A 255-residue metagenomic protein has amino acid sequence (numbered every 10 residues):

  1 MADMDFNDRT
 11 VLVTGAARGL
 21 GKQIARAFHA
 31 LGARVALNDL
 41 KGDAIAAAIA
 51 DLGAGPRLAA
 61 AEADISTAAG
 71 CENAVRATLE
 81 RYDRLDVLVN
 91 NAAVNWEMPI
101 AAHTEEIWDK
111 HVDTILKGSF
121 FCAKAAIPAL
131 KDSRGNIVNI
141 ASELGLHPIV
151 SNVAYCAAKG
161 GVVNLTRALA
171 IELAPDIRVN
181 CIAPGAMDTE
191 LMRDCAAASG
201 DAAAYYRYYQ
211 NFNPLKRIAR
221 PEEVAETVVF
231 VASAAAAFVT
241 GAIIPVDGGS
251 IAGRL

Functional and structural regions predicted by a protein language model:
A2, H147, V229, T240-L255: Short C-terminal tail/terminal secondary-structure segment of NAD(P)H-dependent dehydrogenase/reductase domains
P99-I100, T104-V112, Y209: Substrate-binding pocket helix/loop in short-chain dehydrogenase/reductase
A101, H147-V153, K216, A234: Active-site loop immediately N-terminal to the catalytic Tyr-X3-Lys motif of short-chain dehydrogenase/reductase
E105, C181, A203-A235, V239 (+1 more regions): C-terminal helical subdomain
A123, A158, T166: Active-site helix of classical SDR
P128, I171-P175, A237: Alpha-helical segment proximal to the catalytic Tyr-Lys
S142: Residue(s) in the substrate-gating loop at a strand-loop-helix junction that position the organic substrate next
